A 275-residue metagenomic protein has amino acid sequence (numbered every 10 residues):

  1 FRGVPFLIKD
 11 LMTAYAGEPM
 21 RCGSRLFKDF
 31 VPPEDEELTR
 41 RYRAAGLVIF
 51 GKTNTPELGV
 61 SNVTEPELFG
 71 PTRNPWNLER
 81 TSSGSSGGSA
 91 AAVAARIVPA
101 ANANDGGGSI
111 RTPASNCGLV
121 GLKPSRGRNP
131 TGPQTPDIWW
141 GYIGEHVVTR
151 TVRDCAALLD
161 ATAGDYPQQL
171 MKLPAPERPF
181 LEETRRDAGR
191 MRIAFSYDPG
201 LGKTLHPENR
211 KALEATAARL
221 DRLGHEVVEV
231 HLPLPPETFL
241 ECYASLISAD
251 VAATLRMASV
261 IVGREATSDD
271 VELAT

Functional and structural regions predicted by a protein language model:
F1-C22, E182-Y197, L246-T275: Short helix-loop capping/hinge segments that flank enzyme active sites or metal/cofactor-binding pockets
R21-R25, N74-N77: Short, basic, glycine/proline-bearing loop/turn elements
G23-P33, A194-Y197, P207-E208: Peri-catalytic substrate-binding/gating loops that frame the active-site cleft of hydrolases
P32-T162, Y166: Short glycine/serine-rich loop segments
F50, E226-H231: General small-molecule cofactor/ligand-binding pocket signal
P66, G70, L240-T254: Charged, often glycine-rich, active-site loop that binds/positions anionic groups
K123-T216, L234, M257, I261: A short helix-breaking turn/cap at a secondary-structure junction
